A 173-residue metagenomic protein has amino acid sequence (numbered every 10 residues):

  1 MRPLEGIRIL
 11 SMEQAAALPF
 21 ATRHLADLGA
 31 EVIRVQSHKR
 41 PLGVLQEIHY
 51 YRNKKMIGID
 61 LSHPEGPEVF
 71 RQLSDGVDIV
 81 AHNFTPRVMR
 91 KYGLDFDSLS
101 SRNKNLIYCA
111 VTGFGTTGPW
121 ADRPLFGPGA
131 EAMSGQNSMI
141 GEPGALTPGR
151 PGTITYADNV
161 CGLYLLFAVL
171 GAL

Functional and structural regions predicted by a protein language model:
M1, E47-H49, S100, A121-D122: Short secondary-structure boundary/capping segments
M1-R40: Conserved small-residue-rich beta-alpha loop and adjacent elements that most often cradle the phosphate/pyrophosphate
L10-E13, Y50-R102: A structured beta-alpha segment of the ubiquitous adenosine-cofactor-binding alpha/beta core
A15, H24, L28, R90-L173: Active-site-adjacent "lid/gating" segments in soluble enzymes
F20, D27, E68, Q72-G76 (+1 more regions): Alpha-helical macromolecular-interaction surfaces
A30, S37-H38, L61, P86 (+1 more regions): Active-site loop/turn elements of alpha/beta-hydrolase fold enzymes, especially the short glycine-/histidine-rich
R34, M56-G58, Y108: Conserved beta-strand scaffold positions in the cores of enzyme catalytic domains, especially in NTP/NDP-utilizing
R40-R52: Conserved N-terminal glycine-rich FAD pyrophosphate-binding loop of Rossmann-like flavoproteins
